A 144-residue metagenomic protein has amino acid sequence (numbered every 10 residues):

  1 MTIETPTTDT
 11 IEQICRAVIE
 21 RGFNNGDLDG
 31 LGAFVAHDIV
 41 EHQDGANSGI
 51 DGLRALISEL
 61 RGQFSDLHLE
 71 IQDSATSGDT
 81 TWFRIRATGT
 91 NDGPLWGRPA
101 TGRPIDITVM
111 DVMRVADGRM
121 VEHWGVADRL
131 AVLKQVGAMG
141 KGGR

Functional and structural regions predicted by a protein language model:
M1-R144: C-terminal and inter-domain tail/linker signature
